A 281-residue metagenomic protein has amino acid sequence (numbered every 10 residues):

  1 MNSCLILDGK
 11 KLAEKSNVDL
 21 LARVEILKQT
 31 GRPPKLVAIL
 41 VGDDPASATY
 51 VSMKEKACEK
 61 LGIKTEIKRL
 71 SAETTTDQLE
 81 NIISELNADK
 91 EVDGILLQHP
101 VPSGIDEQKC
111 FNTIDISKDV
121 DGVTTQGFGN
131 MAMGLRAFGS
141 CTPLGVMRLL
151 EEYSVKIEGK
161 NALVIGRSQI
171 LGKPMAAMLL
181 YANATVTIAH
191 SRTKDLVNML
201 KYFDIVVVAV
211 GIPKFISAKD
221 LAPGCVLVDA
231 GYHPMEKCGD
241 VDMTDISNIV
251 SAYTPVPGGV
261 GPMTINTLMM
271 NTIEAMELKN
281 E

Functional and structural regions predicted by a protein language model:
M1-R32: Positively charged, low-complexity intrinsically disordered leader regions
P34-G42: Short beta-strand segments enriched in small/hydrophobic residues
L40, L96-P100, I165: Short beta-strand segments
V41-K56, A137-V226, A230, M235-S247: Glycine-rich phosphate/diphosphate-binding loop of Rossmann-like nucleotide-binding domains
C58-A72, V186-I188: Short beta-strand elements in bilobed, periplasmic/extracellular small-molecule ligand-binding domains
Q78-K90: Short, well-structured alpha-helical segments in soluble
L96-I157: Anion-binding alpha/beta catalytic cores of soluble intermediary-metabolism enzymes, centered on
E107-F128, G231-N280: Rossmann-fold NAD(P)-binding glycine/threonine-rich loop
